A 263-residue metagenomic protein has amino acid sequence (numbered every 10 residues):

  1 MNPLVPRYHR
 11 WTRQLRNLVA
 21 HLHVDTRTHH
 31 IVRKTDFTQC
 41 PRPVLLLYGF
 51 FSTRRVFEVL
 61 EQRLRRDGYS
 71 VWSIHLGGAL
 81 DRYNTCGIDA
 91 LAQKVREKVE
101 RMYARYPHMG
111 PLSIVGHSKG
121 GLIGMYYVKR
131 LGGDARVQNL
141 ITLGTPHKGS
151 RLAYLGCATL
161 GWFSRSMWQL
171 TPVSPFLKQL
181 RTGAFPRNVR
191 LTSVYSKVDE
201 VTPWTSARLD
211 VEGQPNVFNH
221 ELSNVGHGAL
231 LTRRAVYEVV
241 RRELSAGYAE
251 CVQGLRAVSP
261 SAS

Functional and structural regions predicted by a protein language model:
M1-I74, M102, A135, R234-Y237 (+1 more regions): Flexible, membrane-associating and regulatory peripheral segments of lipid-active enzymes
Y8-R13, N17, L22, R27 (+6 more regions): Contiguous hydrophobic segments
T28, R33-K34, C40-P41, L46 (+4 more regions): Short secondary-structure boundary micro-motifs
T35-T38, R105, A184-F185, D210: Sterically constrained small-residue positions within well-ordered secondary structures of folded domains
V44-R55, V59, Y69-L76, D81-N84 (+2 more regions): Serine-dependent carboxylesterase/thioesterase catalytic core of lipase-like alpha/beta-hydrolase/SGNH enzymes
K129-S263: Helical cap/lid subdomain of alpha/beta-hydrolase-fold lipid enzymes that gates access to the catalytic pocket
